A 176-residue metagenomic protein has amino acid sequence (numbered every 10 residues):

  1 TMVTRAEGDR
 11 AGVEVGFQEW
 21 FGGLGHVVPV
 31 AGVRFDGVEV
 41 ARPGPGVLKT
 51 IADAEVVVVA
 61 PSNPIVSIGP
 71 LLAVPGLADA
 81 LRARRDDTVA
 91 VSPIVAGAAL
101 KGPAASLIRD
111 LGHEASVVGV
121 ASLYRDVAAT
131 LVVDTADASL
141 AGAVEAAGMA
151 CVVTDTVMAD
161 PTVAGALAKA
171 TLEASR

Functional and structural regions predicted by a protein language model:
T1-D36: Electropositive, gly/pro-rich neighborhoods at or near active sites that engage anionic ligands
V30-I51: Active-site glycine-rich loop that binds ribose-phosphate moieties when present
G37-A41, N63-V74: Active-site glycine- and acidic-residue-rich loops that bind and position anionic ligands or nucleotide-like cofactors
E55-V58, D87, T130: Structural motif
S62-V66, I94-A96, D137: Short glycine-rich anion-binding loops that position phosphate/pyrophosphate groups of nucleotides and phosphorylated
S67-A80, A141, E145: Short Gly/Thr/Asp-enriched flexible loops that form oxyanion-binding sites at enzyme active sites
L72-L111: Redox- and metal-dependent alpha/beta enzyme cores, enriched for Fe-S-associated oxidoreductases and cofactor-handling
K101-R176: C-terminal functional extensions of proteins
